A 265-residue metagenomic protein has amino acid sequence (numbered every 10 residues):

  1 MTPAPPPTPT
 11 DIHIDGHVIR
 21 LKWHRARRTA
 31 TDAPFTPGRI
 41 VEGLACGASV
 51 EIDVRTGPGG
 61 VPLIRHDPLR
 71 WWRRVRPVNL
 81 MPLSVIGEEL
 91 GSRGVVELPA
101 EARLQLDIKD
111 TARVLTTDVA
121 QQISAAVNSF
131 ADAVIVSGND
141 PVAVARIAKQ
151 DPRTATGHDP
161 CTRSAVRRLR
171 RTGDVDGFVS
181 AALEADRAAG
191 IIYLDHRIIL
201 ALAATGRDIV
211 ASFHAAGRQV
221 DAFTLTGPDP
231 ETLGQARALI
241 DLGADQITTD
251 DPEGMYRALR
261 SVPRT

Functional and structural regions predicted by a protein language model:
M1-T265: Phosphate-group recognition and catalysis centered on beta-loop-alpha active-site segments
